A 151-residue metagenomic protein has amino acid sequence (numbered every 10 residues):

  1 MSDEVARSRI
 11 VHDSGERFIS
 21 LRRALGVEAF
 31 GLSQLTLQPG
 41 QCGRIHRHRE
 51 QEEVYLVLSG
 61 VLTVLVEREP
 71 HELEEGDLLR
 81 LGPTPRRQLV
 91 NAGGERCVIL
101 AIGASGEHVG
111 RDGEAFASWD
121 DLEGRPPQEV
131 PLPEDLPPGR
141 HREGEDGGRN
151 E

Functional and structural regions predicted by a protein language model:
M1-A29, D112-E151: A short, N-terminal "cap"/entry segment at the start of jelly-roll beta-barrel domains of the cupin/DSBH fold
F18, S33-H48: Conserved short histidine dyad/triad with adjacent acidic residue
R22-R23, G43-H48, V90-A92: Short histidine-centered beta-strand/loop micro-motifs that create catalytic or ligand/metal-coordination sites
E50-E52, L56-L62, E67: Glycine- and acidic-residue-biased ligand/ion/polar-headgroup-sensing regions
T63, P83-V109: Ligand-binding loop in jelly-roll beta-barrel domains
R68-T84: Short acidic-glycine-tyrosine-enriched beta hairpin
